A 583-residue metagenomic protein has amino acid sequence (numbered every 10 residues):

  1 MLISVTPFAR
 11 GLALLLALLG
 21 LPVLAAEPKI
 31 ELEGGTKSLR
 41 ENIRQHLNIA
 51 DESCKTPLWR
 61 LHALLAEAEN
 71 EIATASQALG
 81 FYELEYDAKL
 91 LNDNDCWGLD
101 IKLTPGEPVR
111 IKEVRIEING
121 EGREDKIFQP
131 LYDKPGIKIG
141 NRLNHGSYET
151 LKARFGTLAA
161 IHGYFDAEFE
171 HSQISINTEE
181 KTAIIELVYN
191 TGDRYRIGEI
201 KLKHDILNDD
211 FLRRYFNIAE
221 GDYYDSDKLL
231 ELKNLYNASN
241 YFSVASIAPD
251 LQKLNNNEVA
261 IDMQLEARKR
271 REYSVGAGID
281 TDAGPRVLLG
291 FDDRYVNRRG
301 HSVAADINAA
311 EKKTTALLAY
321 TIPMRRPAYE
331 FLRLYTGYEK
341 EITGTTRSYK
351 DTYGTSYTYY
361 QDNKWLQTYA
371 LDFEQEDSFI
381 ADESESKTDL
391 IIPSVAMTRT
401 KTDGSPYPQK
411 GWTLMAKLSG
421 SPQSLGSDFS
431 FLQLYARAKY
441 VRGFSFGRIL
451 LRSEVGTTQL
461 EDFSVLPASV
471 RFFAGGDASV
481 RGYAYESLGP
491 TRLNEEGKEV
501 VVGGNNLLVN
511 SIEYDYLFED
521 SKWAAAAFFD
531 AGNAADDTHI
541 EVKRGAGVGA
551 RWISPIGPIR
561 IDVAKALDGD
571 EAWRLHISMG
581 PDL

Functional and structural regions predicted by a protein language model:
M1-A13: Bacterial N-terminal signal peptides that target proteins for export
G20-P22: N-terminal signal peptide c-region/cleavage motif recognized by signal peptidases
A25-R44, D51-T281, G290, A304-I322: Periplasmic polypeptide-binding modules associated with outer-membrane biogenesis and secretion
E121, D125-Q129, D225-M415, I449 (+6 more regions): Gram-negative/organellar outer-membrane beta-barrel architecture
D377-F379, E383-S386, L390-F518, K522 (+4 more regions): C-terminal outer-membrane beta-barrel translocator/porin domains of Gram-negative envelope proteins and their
F529-I540, I556: C-terminal beta-signal and adjacent terminal beta-strands/loops of Gram-negative outer-membrane beta-barrel proteins
H539-R551: A short alpha/beta connector and helix-capping loop motif
